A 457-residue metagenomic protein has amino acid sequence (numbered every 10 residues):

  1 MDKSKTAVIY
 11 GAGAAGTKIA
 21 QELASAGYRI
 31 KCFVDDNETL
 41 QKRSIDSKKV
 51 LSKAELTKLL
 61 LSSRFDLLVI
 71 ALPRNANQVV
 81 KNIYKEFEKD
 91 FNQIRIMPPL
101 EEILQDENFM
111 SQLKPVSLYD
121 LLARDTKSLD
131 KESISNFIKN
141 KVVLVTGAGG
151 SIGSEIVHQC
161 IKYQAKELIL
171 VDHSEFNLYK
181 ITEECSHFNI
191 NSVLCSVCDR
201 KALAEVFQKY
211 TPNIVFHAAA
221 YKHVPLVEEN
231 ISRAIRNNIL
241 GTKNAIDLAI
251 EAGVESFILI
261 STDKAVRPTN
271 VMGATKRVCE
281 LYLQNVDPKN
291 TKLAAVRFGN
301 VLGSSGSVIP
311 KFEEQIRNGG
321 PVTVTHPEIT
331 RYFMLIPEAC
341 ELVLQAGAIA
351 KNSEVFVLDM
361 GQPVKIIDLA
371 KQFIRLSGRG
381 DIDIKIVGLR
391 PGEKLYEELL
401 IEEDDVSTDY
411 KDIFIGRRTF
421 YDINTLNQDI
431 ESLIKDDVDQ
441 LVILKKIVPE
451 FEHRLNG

Functional and structural regions predicted by a protein language model:
M1-M97, F176-Y179, H187-F188, C195: A solvent-exposed beta-alpha-beta segment
G27-Y28, I161-E167: Conserved S-adenosyl-L-methionine
K81-M97, E167-S174, K209, I214 (+1 more regions): NAD(P)-cofactor binding segment of oxidoreductase domains
Y84-V142, I250: Flexible, Lys/Arg-rich cytosolic regulatory linkers and terminal tails that connect or flank
L104-N108, H217, Y221-V224, E229-E280 (+1 more regions): Conserved Rossmann-fold NAD(P)-dependent oxidoreductase catalytic core, especially the SDR/UDP-sugar
S128, S133-F137, E280-V301, S305-G457: Strand-loop microenvironment adjacent to phosphate/nucleotide-handling motifs in alpha/beta enzyme folds
V143-I161: N-terminal Rossmann NAD(P)H-binding glycine-rich loop of SDR-like oxidoreductase domains
L194-I214: Conserved Rossmann-fold cofactor-binding substructure of NAD(P)-dependent oxidoreductases
